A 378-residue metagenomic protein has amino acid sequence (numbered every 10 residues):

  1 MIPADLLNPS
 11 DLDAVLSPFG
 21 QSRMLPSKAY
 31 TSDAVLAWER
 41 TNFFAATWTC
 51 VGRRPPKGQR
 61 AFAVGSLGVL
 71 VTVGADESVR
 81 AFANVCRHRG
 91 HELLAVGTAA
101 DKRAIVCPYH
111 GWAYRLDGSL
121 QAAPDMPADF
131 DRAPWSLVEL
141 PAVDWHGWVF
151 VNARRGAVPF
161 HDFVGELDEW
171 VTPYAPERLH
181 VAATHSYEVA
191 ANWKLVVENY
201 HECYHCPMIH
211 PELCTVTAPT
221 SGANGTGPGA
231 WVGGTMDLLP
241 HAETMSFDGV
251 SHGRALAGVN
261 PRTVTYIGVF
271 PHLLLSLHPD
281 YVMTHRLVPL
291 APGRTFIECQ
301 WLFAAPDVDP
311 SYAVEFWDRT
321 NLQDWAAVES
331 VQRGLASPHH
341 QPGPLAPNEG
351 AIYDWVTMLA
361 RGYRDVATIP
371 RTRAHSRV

Functional and structural regions predicted by a protein language model:
M1-N42, T49, F130-W145, V149-D168 (+1 more regions): Replace "small metal-dependent catalytic modules" with "small catalytic or cofactor-binding modules
A4-S32, H91-A104, V138-P141, T215-H252: N-terminal short leaders/motifs
F43, P56, F62-S66, I267-G268 (+1 more regions): A short catalytic or substrate-binding loop motif that flags glycine-/basic-rich loops and adjacent residues that bind
A46-R54, Q121-D125, Y266-P271: Short Pro/Gly-enriched beta-strand edge/turn motifs at strand-loop
V51, L93, L120, L213 (+1 more regions): Short clusters of hydrophobic/aromatic residues that line enzyme substrate/ligand-binding pockets
P55-R155, H161-E169: Rieske [2Fe-2S] iron-sulfur-binding domain
S78, N84, V143, W148-V378: C-terminal catalytic domain of Rieske-type non-heme iron oxygenases
